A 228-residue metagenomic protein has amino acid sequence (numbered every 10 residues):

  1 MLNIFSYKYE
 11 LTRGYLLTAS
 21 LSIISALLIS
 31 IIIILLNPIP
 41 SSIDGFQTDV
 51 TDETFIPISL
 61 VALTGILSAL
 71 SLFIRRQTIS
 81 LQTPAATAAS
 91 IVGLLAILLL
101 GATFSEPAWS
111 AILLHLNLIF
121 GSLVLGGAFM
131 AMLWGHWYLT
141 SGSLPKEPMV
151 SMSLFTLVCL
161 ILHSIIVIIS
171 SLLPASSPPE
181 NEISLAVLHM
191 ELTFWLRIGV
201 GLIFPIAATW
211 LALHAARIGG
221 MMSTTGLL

Functional and structural regions predicted by a protein language model:
M1-T140, P148-I168, W195-L228: Polytopic transmembrane helical bundles with strong interfacial aromatic enrichment
W137, S141-P145, A175-H189: Membrane-interface interhelical connector segments
